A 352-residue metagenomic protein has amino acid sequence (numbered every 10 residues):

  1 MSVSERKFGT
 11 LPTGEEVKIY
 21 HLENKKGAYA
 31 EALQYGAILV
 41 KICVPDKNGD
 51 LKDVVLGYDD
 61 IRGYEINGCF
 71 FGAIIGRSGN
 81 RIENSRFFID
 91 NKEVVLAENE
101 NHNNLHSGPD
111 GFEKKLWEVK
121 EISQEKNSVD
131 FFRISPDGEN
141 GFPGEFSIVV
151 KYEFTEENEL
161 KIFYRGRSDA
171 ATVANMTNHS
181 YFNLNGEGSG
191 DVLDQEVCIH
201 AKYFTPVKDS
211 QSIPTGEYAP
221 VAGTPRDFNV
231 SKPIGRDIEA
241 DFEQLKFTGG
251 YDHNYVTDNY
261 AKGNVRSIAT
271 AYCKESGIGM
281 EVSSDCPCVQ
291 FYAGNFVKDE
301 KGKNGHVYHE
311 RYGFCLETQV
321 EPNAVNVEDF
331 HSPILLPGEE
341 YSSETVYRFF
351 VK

Functional and structural regions predicted by a protein language model:
M1-K352: An exposed, glycine/acidic-rich loop-and-rim segment of catalytic or binding clefts
